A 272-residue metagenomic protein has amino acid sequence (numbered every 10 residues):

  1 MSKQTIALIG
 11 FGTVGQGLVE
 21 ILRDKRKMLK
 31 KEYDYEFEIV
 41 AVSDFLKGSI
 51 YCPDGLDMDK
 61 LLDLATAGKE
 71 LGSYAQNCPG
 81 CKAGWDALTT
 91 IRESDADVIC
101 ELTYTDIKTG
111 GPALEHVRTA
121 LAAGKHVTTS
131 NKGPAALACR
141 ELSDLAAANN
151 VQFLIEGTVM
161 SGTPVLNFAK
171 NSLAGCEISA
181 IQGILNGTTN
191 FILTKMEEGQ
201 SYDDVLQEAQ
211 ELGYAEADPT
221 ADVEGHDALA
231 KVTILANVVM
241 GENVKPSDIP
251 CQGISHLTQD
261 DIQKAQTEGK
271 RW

Functional and structural regions predicted by a protein language model:
M1-A122: N-terminal glycine-/serine-/threonine-rich beta1-alpha1-beta2 phosphate-ribose binding loop of Rossmann-like
I9, T13, G17, F37 (+10 more regions): Conserved active-site and cofactor/substrate-binding residues in soluble primary-metabolism enzymes
L18-E20, Y51-L56, C139-L142, P164-F168 (+2 more regions): Short acidic, glycine/serine/threonine-rich loops at helix termini
Y104-A123, K132-V159, L166-K170: Rossmann-fold NAD(P)-binding glycine/threonine-rich loop
A147-A217, D222, H226-D227: Rossmann-like NAD(P)H-binding beta-loop-alpha module
K195, L206-W272: Substrate-binding/catalytic subdomain of NAD(P)-dependent oxidoreductase enzymes
